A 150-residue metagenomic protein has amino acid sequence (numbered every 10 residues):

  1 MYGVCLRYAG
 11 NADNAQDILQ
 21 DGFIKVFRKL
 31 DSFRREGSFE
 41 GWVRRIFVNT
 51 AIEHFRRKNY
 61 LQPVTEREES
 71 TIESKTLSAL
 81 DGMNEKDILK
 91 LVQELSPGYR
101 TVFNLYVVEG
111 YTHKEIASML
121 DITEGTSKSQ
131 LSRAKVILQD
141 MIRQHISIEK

Functional and structural regions predicted by a protein language model:
Y2, F23, S96, R100 (+1 more regions): C-terminal flanking helix
Y2-D21, E124, S147-K150: Short, charged helix-capping/linker segments at alpha-helix termini
G3, D17-I24, G37-N49: Structural recognition of an alpha-helix C-terminal capping motif at a helix-to-coil junction
R7-G10, D21-S38, K58: Sigma70-family region 2
D31-R34, R45-T65, R133: Arg/Lys-rich amphipathic alpha helix in sigma70-family domain 2
E53, Y60-I88, T112: Internal acidic/polar
Q62, K90, S118-D121, K135-K150: C-terminal edge and immediately downstream basic/flexible tail or linker adjoining helix-turn-helix-like DNA-binding
V102-Y106: A short pre-motif secondary-structure segment
